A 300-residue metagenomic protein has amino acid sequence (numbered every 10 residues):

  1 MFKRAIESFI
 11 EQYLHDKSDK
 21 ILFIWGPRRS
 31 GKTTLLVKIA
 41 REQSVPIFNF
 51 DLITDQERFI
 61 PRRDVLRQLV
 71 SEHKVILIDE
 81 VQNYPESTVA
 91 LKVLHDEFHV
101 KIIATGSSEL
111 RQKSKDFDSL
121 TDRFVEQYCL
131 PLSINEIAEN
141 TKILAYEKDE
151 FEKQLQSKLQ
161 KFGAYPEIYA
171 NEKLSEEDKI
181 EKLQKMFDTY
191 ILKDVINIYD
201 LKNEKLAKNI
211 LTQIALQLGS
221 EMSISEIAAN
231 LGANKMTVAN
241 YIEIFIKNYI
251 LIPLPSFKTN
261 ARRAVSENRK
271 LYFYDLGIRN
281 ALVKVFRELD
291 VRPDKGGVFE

Functional and structural regions predicted by a protein language model:
M1-H15: N-terminal pre-Walker A segment at the start of P-loop NTPase domains
I24: Hydrophobic anchor at the beta1->P-loop junction of P-loop NTPases
K32: Conserved lysine of the Walker
L35, I39: Hydrophobic positions on the alpha1 helix immediately C-terminal to the Walker A/P-loop
V45-V75: Short glycine-rich substrate-engagement loop in P-loop NTPases that contacts/grips substrate
L77, K101-S107: Structural recognition of the conserved hydrophobic beta-strand(s) that form the central parallel beta-sheet of P-loop
S107-E109, K113-L216, S220-E221: Interdomain motor-coupling "hinge/lid" segment immediately C-terminal to the ATP-binding subdomain of NTP-driven enzymes
L174-E300: Accessory nucleic acid-recognition modules appended to NTPase machines
